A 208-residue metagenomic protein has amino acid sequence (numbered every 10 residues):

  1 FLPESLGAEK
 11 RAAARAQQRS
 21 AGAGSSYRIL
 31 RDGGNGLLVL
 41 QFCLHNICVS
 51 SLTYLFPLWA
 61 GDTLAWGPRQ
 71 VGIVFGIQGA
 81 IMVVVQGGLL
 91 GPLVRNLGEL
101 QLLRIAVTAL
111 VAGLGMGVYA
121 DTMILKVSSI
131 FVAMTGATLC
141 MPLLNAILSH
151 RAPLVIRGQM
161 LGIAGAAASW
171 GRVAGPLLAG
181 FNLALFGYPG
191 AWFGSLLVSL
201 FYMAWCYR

Functional and structural regions predicted by a protein language model:
P3-Q41: Juxtamembrane intracellular "pre-TM" segments in multi-pass secondary transporters
D32-L55, F131: Pair of pore-lining "gating" transmembrane helices in MFS-fold secondary transporters
Y54-V71: Short amphipathic helix-loop junctions that connect adjacent transmembrane helices in Major Facilitator Superfamily/SLC
V85-E99, L183: Helix-to-loop junctions at the C-terminal end of transmembrane segments in multipass secondary transporters
Q101-M116: Structural signature of the two symmetry-related core transmembrane helices
V118-I130: Helix-loop junctions at membrane interfaces in 12-TM secondary transporters
L139-A152: Intracellular juxtamembrane helix-capping segments at the cytosolic ends of symmetry-related transmembrane helices
F181-S199: A membrane-interface helix-boundary motif in multi-pass transporters
